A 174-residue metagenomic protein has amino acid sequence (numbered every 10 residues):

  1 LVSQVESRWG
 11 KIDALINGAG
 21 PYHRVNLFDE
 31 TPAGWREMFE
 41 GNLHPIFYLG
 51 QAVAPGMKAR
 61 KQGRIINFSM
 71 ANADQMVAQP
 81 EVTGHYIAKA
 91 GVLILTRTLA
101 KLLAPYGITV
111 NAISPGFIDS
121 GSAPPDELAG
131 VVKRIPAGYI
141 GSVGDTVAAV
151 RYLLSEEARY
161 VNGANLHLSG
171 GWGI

Functional and structural regions predicted by a protein language model:
I12, N26-L27, G34-F39, A123 (+1 more regions): Substrate-binding pocket helix/loop in short-chain dehydrogenase/reductase
G18-H23, G171: Conserved NAD(P)H cofactor-binding loop of Rossmann-fold oxidoreductase domains
G50-Q51, R97: A short, exposed helix-loop element centered on a Lys and neighboring polar residues
P55, K101-L102, R159: Alpha-helical segment proximal to the catalytic Tyr-Lys
I66-G91, T96-P105: Catalytic loop of short-chain dehydrogenase/reductase
A104, T109, V161-G163: Short, small/polar-rich loop/turn modules that mediate ligand/substrate recognition or access, typified
S142-L168, G173: C-terminal substrate-recognition "lid" of short-chain dehydrogenase/reductases
